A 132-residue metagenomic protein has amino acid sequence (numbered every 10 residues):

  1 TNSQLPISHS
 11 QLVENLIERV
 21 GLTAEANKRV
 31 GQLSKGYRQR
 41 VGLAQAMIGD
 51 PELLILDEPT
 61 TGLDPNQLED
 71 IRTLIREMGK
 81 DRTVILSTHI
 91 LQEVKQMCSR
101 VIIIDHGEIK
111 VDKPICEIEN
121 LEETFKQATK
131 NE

Functional and structural regions predicted by a protein language model:
S8-E25: Conserved ABC ATPase "signature" region
R29-L33: Conserved ABC ATPase signature
L43: Hydrophobic anchor residue at the start of the ABC signature
I48-E52: A short, proline-enriched helix->beta-strand linker immediately N-terminal to the Walker B motif in ABC-type P-loop
L54-E58: Catalytic Walker B motif of ABC-type/P-loop ATPase nucleotide-binding domains
V94-Q96: A short, surface-exposed alpha-helical micro-motif characterized by mixed small hydrophobic and charged/polar residues
